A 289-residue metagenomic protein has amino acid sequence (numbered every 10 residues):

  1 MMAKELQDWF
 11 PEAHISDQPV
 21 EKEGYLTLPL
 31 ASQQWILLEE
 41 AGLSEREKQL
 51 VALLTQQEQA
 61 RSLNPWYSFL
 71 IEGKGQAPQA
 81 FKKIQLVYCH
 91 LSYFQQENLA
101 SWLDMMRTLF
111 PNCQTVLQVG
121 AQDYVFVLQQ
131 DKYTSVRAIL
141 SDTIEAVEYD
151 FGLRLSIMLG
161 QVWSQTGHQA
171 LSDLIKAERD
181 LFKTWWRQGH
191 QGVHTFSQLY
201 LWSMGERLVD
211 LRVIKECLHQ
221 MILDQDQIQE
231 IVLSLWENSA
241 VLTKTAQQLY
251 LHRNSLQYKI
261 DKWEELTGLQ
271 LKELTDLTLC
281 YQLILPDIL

Functional and structural regions predicted by a protein language model:
M1-Q79, Q227-L289: Alpha-helical/coil-rich non-catalytic "connector" segments in signaling and regulatory proteins
K4-E12, Q95-L109: Short amphipathic alpha-helix segments
Q18, C89, L117-Q118: Short hydrophobic alpha-helical segments used for membrane anchoring or interfacial signaling
S32-G42, H90-Y93, D131, V162: Short beta-strand-to-loop transition segments that serve as allosteric relay/switch motifs in sensory/regulatory domains
S44-K48, F94-S101, Y133-L140: Short, conserved charged micro-motifs
Q79-K82, Q118-V119: Short, flexible turn/loop "capping" segments at secondary-structure junctions
K82-S92, V125-F126: Active-site-flanking beta-strand signature of metal-NTP-handling nucleotidyl enzymes and homologous cyclase-like
F110-L289: Cytosolic nucleotide-utilizing catalytic cores of signal-transduction proteins
